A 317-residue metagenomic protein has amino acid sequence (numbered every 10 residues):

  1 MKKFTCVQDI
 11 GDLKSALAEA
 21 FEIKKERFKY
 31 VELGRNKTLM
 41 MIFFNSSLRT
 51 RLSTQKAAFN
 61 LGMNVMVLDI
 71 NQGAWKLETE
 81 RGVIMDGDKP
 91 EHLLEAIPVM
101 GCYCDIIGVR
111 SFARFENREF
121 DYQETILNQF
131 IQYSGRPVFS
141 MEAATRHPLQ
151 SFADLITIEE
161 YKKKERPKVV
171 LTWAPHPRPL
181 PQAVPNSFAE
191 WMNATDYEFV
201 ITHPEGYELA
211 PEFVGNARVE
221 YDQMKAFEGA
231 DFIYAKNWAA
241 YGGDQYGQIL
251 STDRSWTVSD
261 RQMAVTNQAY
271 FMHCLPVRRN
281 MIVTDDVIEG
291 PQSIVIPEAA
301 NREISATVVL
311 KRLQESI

Functional and structural regions predicted by a protein language model:
M1-L52, K56: Positively charged, low-complexity intrinsically disordered leader regions
E32-M41, S47-E159, R278: Phosphate/diphosphate ligand-binding glycine-rich loop within oxidoreductases
L33-L39, R166-K168, Q268: Phosphate-coordination loops involved in phosphoryl transfer and adenosine-cofactor binding
F44-V67, E159-K236: Glycine-rich phosphate/diphosphate-binding loop of Rossmann-like nucleotide-binding domains
A57, V99, F130, W191 (+2 more regions): Hydrophobic/aromatic ligand-binding patch that stacks against planar heteroaromatic rings of cofactors or nucleotides
E212-S293: Rossmann-like adenosine-cofactor binding region
E289-I317: C-terminal helix-to-coil terminal segments
